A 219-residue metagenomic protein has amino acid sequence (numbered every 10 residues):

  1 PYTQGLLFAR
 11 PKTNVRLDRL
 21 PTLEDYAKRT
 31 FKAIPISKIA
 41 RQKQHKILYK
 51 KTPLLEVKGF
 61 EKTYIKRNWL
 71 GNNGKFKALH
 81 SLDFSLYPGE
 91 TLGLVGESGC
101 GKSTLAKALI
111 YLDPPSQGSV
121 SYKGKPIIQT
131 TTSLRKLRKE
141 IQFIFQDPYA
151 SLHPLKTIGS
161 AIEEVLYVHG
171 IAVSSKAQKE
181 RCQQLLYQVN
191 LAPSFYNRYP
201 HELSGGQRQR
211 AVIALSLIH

Functional and structural regions predicted by a protein language model:
P1-I218: ABC transporter nucleotide-binding domains
